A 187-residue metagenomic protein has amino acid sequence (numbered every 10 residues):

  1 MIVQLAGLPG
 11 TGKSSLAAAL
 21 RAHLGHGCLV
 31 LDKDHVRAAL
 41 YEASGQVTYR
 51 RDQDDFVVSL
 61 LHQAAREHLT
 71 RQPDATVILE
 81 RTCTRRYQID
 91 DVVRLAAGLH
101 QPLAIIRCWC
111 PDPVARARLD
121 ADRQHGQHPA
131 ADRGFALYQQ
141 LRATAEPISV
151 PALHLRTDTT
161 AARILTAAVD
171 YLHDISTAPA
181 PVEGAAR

Functional and structural regions predicted by a protein language model:
I2: Walker A (P-loop) ATP-phosphate-binding motif of ABC ATPase nucleotide-binding domains
L5: Hydrophobic anchor at the beta1->P-loop junction of P-loop NTPases
P9: The conserved Walker
G12: Conserved glycine(s) of the Walker
S15-R71: Conserved substrate/cofactor phosphate-moiety recognition/catalytic segment in nucleotide-dependent phosphotransferases
Q53-L103: Glycine-rich phosphate-binding loop used to anchor ATP phosphates in small-molecule kinases, encompassing both
L99-L119: Conserved phosphate-donor/acceptor-positioning beta-strand/loop module used by diverse small-molecule
Q124-A168, D174-I175, P179-R187: Small-molecule kinase domains that catalyze NTP-dependent phosphoryl transfer to phosphate-bearing small molecules
